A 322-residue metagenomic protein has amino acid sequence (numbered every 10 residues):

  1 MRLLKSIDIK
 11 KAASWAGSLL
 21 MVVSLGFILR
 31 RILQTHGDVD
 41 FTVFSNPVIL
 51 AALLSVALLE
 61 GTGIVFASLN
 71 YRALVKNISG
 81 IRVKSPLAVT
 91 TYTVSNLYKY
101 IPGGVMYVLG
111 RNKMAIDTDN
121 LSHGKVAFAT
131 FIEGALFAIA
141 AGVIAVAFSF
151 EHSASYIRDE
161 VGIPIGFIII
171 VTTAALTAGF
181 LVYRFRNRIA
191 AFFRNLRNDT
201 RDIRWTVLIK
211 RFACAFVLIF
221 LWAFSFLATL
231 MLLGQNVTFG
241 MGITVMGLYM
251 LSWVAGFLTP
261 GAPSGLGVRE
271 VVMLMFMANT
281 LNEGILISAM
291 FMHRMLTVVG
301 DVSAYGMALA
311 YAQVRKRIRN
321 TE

Functional and structural regions predicted by a protein language model:
M1-T93, F150-T259, N282-E283, S288-E322: Predominantly cytoplasmic-facing regulatory/coupling regions of multi-pass membrane proteins
A67, M106, A140-F148, A174: Membrane-embedded alpha-helical core segments of multi-pass
I78-V89, G110-I132, V237-T238: Membrane-interface segments at transmembrane-helix boundaries
T90-A115: Hydrophobic, aromatic-rich membrane-embedded alpha-helical segments
V94-I101, M250-L266, E270: Transmembrane alpha-helix interface/packing and boundary motifs in multi-pass membrane proteins, characterized by
L97-P102, A127-A145, A255, F291-S303: Membrane-embedded alpha-helical segments of transport systems, primarily multispan ion/solute transporters
M114-K125, L248, E270-S288: Interfacial segments of multi-pass membrane proteins
